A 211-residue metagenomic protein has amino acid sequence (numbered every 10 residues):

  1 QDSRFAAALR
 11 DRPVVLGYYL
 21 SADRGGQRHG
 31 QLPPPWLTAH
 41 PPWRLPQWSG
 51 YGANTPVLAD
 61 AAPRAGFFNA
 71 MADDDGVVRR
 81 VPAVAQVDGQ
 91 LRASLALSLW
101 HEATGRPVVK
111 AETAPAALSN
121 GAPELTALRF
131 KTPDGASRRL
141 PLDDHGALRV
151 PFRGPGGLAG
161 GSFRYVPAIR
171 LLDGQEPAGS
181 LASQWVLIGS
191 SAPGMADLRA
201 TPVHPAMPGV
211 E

Functional and structural regions predicted by a protein language model:
Q1-R139, D143, E176-E211: Non-transmembrane functional regions of envelope-associated proteins
L140-V166: Active-site Gly/Thr loop motif
F152-G154, P167-A168, S180-S183, L187: Broad hydrophobic/π-residue packing in well-ordered secondary structure
S162-P177: A Trp-anchored, charged/polar loop motif used as the substrate-binding/catalytic surface of acyl/ester-handling
